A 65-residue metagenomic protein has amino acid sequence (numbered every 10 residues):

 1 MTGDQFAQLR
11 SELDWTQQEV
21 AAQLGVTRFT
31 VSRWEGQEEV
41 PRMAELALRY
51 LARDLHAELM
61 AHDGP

Functional and structural regions predicted by a protein language model:
M1, M60-P65: Short intrinsically disordered terminal tails
M1-E12: A short, Lys/Arg-rich alpha-helix, primarily the initiator
L9, Q23, W34: Residues in the recognition helix of alpha-helical DNA-binding motifs
D14-T30: Short alpha-helical DNA-recognition segment
Q17-E19, E35, E45: Acidic-residue sensor for enzyme active/binding pockets
V26-V40: Recognition helix of helix-turn-helix/homeodomain-like DNA-binding domains that insert into the DNA major groove
V40-H62: DNA major-groove recognition helix of helix-turn-helix/homeodomain DNA-binding modules
